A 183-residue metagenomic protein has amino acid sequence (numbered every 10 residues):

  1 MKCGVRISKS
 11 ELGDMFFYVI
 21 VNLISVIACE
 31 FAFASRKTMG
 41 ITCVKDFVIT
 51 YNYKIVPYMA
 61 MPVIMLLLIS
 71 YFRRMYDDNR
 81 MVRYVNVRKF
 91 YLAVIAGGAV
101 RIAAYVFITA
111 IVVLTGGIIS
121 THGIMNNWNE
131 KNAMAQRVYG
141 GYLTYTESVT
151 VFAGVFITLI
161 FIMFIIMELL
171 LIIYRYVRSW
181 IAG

Functional and structural regions predicted by a protein language model:
M1, S70-F72, F164: Short hydrophobic/aromatic segments of transmembrane alpha-helices and their interfaces
M1-G4, V87, Y91, T144-S148: Juxtamembrane loop-helix boundary motifs flanking transmembrane segments in multi-pass membrane proteins
M1-I20: Aromatic- and glycine-rich beta-strand/loop motifs that create alpha-glucan
I7-K9, M81, R88-K89, L170-W180: Membrane-interface helix-boundary motifs at transmembrane edges
Y18-N22, R178-G183: Central hydrophobic cores of alpha-helical transmembrane segments in multi-pass integral membrane proteins
V26-M61, M65-L68, I95-Y176: Secretory targeting signals
L68-V100: Helix-loop-helix units of permease transmembrane domains in multi-pass membrane transporters, especially ABC
